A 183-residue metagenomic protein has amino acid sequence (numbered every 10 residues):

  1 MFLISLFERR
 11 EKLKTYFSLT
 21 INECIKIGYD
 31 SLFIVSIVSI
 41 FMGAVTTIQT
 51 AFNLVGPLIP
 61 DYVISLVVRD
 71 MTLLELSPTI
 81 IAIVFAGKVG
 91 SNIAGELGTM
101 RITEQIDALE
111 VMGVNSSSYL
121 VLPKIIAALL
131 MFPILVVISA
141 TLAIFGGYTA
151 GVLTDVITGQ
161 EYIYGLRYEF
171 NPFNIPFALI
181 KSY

Functional and structural regions predicted by a protein language model:
M1-L19: Short, membrane-interfacial amphipathic segments enriched in basic
F17-I21, D61, S65, A82 (+5 more regions): Alpha-helical membrane-protein architecture signal
L19-Y29: Aromatic- and glycine-rich beta-strand/loop motifs that create alpha-glucan
I27-I80, V84: Active-site cofactor/substrate anionic-group-binding motifs, chiefly glycine- and Lys/Arg-rich phosphate-binding loops
G28, L32, S36, L76 (+1 more regions): Selective transmembrane-helix segments that form parts of the transport pathway or gating/packing helices in multipass
A44, V67, M71-E96, S116 (+5 more regions): Mid-bilayer segments of alpha-helical transmembrane spans in multi-pass integral membrane proteins that mediate
Q49-L73, I138-I180: Membrane-interfacial helix-loop-helix connectors in multipass membrane proteins
L97-L122: Short cytoplasmic-facing helical segments at TM-TM junctions of multi-pass membrane proteins
